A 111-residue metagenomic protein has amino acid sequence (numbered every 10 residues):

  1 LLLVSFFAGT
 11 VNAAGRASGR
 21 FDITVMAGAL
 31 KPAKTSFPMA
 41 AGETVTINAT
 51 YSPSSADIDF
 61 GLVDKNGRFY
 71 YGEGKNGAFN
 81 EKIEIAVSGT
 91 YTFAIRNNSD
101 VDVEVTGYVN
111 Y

Functional and structural regions predicted by a protein language model:
L1-A13: Sec-dependent N-terminal signal peptides of Gram-positive bacterial secreted proteins and lipoproteins
V11-P38: Transition segment at domain starts
M26-A27, G74-G77, E84-A86: Short proline/glycine- and polar residue-rich coil/turn motifs
A33-S36, F79-I85: Exposed aromatic-hydrophobic patches
K34-P53, Y91-I95: Hydrophobic beta-strand segments within beta-rich accessory/binding domains
Y51, I83, V87, I95-S99: Asparagine-centered strand-capping/turn motif at beta-strand->loop junctions
P53-A78: Surface-exposed beta-strand/loop patches in noncatalytic accessory domains and peripheral targeting/linker segments
A56-D59, S99-Y111: Edge beta-strands of jelly-roll/beta-sandwich modules across compartments, strongly enriched in secreted/luminal
